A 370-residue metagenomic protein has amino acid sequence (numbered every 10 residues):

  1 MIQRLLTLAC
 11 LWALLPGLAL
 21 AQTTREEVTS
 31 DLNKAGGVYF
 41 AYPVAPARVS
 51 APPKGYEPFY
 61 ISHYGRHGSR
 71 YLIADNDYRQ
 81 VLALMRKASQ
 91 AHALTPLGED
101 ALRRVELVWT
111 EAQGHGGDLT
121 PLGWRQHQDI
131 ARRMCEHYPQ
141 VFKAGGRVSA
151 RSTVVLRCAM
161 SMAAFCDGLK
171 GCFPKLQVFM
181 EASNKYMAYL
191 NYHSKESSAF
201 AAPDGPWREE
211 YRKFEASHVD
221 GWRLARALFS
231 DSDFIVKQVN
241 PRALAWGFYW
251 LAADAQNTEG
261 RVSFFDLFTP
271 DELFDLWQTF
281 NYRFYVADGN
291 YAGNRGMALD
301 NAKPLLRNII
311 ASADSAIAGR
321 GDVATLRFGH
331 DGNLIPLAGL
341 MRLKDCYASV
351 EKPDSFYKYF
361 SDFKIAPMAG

Functional and structural regions predicted by a protein language model:
M1-T24: Bacterial Sec-dependent N-terminal signal peptides
Q22-R147, T153-T325, G329-G370: Signature for phosphate-centric chemistry
